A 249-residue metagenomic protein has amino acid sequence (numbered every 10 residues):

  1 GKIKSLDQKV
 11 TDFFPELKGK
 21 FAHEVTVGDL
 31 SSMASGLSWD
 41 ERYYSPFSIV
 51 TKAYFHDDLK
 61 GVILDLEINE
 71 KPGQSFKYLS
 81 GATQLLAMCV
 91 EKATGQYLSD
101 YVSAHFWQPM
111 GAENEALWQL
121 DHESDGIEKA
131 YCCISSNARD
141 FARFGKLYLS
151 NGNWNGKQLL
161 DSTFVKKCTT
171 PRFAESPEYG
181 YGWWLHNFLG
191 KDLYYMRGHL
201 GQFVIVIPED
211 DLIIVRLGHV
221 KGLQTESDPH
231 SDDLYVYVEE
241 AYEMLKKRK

Functional and structural regions predicted by a protein language model:
G1-I3, L30, I63, F76-F106 (+2 more regions): Alpha-helical scaffold elements that line and support the substrate/ligand-binding pocket of soluble hydrolases
G1-L37, D65-E67, T94-Y131: Active-site helix/loop module of the DD-peptidase/beta-lactamase fold, centered on the serine-lysine SxxK catalytic
I3, D7, K20-E24, K52 (+5 more regions): Solvent-exposed, acidic/flexible segments
E41-S45: Short, solvent-exposed loop/turn and secondary-structure capping segments
K71-Y78, E128-S135, M196-R197: Solvent-exposed loop and edge beta-strand segments that line ligand/cofactor-binding and catalytic clefts
S103, Q108-C168: Active-site-proximal binding-pocket segments
E113-Q119, V165-V215: Active-site Gly/Thr loop motif
G198-K249: Structured C-terminal helix/loop/strand segments within mature extracytoplasmic catalytic/sensor domains
